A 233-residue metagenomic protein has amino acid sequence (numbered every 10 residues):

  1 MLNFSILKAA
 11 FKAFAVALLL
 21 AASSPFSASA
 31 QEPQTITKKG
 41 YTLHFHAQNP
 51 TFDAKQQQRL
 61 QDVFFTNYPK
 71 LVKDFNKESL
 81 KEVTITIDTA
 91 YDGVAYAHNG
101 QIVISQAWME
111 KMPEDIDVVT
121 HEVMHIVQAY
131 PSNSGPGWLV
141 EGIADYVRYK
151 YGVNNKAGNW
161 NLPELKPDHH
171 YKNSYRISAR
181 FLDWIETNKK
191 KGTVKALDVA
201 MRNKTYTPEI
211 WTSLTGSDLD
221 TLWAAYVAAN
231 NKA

Functional and structural regions predicted by a protein language model:
M1-K8: N-terminal secretory signal peptides that target proteins for export/translocation
K12-S24: Bacterial N-terminal signal peptides
F26-A30: Sec/Tat signal peptide C-region and signal peptidase I cleavage site
Q31-E122, Y206-E209: Juxtacatalytic substrate-recognition/specificity segment
A54-F65, E110-V118, S134, W138 (+3 more regions): Soluble non-cytosolic domains of exported or imported proteins
N67, G135-Y175: Post-HExxH zinc-binding segment in Zn-dependent metallohydrolases
D117-A129, E141-D145: Active-site recognition of the HExxH zinc-binding catalytic motif
S178, I185-A233: Pan-zinc metallopeptidase signature
